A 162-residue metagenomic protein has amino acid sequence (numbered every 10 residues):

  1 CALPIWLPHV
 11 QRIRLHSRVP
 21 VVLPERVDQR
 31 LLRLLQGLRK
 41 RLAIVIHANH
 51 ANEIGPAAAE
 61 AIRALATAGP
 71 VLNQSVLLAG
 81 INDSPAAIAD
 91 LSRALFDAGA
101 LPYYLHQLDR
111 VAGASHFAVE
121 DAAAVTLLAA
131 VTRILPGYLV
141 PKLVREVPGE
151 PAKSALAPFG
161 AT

Functional and structural regions predicted by a protein language model:
A2-I134: Conserved AdoMet/S-adenosylmethionine-binding subsite of the radical SAM
V125-T162: C-terminal accessory regions of radical SAM enzymes
